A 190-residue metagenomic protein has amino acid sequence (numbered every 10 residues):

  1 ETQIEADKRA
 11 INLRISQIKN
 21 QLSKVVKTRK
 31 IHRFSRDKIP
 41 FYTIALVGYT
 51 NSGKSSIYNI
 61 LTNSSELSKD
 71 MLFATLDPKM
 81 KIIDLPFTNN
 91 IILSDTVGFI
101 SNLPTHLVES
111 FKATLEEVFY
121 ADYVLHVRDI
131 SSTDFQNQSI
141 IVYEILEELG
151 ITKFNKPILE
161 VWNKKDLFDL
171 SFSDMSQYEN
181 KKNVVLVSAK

Functional and structural regions predicted by a protein language model:
E1-V124, R128: Conserved G1/Walker A P-loop phosphate-binding module
V97, H106, D129-I130, D134 (+2 more regions): Structural and coupling elements of P-loop NTPases
V97-I100, I130-D134, K164-D169, K190: Conserved nucleotide-binding/hydrolysis micro-motifs of P-loop NTPases
L103-T105, D134-S139, D169-D174: Conserved ATPase-coupling elements of RecA-like P-loop NTPase cores
T114, V142, S188: Hydrophobic, well-ordered secondary-structure elements that form the walls of internal hydrophobic environments
H126, E160-W162: Structural beta-sheet core signal
F135-G150: Amphipathic helical hotspot of TIR/SEFIR-family domains
T152-L159, D166-K190: Canonical P-loop GTPase G-domain recognition
